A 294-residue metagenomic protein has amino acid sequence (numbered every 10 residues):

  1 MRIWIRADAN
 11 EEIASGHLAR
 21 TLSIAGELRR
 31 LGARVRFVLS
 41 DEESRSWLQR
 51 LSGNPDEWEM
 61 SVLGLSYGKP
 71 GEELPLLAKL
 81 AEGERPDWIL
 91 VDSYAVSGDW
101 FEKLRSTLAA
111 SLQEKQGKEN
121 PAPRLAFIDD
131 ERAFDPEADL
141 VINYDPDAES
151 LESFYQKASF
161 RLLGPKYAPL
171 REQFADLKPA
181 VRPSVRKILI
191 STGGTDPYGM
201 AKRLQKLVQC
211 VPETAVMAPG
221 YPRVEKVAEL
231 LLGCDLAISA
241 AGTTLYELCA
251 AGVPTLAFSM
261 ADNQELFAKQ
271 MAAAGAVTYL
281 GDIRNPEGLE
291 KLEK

Functional and structural regions predicted by a protein language model:
M1-W4: Extreme N-terminal starter segment of soluble prokaryotic enzymes
R6-S15, R20-A33, V38-L51, E57-Q156 (+1 more regions): Active-site and donor-binding regions of nucleotide-sugar-utilizing enzymes
A19, T195-L207: A conserved mid-protein helix/loop that constitutes part of the nucleotide-sugar donor-binding site
P136-Y198: A nucleotide-sugar donor-handling region in carbohydrate enzymes
P212-Y221: Catalytic donor nucleotide-activated moiety binding site of glycosyltransferases and closely related
V224-C234, C249-A250: Short acidic alpha-helix that forms the nucleotide-activated donor recognition element in Leloir-type transferases
L232-T243: Acidic donor-binding loop of glycosyltransferase active sites
L245, C249-L292: Catalytic binding pocket for nucleotide-activated donors in carbohydrate/polymer assembly enzymes
